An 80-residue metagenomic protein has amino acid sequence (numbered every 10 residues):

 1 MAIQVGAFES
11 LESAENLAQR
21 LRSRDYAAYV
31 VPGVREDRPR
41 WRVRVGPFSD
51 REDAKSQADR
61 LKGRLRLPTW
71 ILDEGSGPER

Functional and structural regions predicted by a protein language model:
M1-V5: Short glycine-/aliphatic-rich beta-strand segments at the starts of folded cytosolic domains
E9-R80: Extracytoplasmic
